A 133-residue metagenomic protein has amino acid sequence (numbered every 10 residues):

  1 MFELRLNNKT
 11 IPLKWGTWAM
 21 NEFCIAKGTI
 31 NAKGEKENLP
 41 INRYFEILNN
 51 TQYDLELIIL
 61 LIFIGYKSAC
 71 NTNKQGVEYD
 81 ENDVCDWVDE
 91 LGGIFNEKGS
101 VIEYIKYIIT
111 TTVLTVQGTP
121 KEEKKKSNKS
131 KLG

Functional and structural regions predicted by a protein language model:
M1-T10, I30-N50, C70-G133: Charged interaction scaffolds used for protein-protein
L13: Active-site-adjacent beta-strand anchor residues
G16: Residue-level signal for threonine
M20-K27: Covalent nucleotidyltransferase core used to form phosphodiester bonds in nucleic acids
T51-L55: Compact, well-ordered interaction domains used in eukaryotic information-processing assemblies
E56-S68, E103, T110: Short, hydrophobic/amphipathic alpha-helical patches that form generic packing surfaces within helical domains
